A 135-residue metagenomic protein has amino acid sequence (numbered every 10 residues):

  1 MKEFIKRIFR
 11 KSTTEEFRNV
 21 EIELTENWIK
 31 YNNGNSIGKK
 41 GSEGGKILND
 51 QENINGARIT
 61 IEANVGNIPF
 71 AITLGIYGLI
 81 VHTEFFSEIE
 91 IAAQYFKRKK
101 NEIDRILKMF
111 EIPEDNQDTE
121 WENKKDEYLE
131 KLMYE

Functional and structural regions predicted by a protein language model:
K2-E52, P113, E135: Negatively charged, low-complexity tracts enriched in Asp/Glu with abundant Ser/Thr
T13-N19, L24, Q51-H82, N101: Short aromatic-glycine-(Arg/Gly/Cys) micro-motifs in beta-strand/loop hairpins
G44, L48-I59, E114-E135: A cross-kingdom feature marking charged/low-complexity
S87-D104: A short, charged, amphipathic alpha-helix used as a generic interaction element across diverse proteins
K100-N101, E111-E114: Short, charged/polar low-complexity linear motifs in solvent-exposed/disordered segments
I106-K108: Acidic, metal/cofactor-coordinating or nucleic-acid-engaging core segments within structured domains
